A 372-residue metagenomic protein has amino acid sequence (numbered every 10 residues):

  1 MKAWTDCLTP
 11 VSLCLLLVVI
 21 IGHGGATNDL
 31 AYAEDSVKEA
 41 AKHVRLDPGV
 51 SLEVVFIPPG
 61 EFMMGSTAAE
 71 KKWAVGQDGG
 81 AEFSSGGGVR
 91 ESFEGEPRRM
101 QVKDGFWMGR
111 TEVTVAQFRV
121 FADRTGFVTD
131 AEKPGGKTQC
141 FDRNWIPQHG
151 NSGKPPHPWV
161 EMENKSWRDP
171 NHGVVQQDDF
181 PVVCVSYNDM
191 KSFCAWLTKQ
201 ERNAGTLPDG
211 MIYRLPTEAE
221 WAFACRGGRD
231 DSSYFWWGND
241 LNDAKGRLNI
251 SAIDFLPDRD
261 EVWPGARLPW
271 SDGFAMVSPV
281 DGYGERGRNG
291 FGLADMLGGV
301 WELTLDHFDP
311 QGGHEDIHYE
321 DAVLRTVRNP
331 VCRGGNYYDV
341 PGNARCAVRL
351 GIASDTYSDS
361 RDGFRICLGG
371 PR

Functional and structural regions predicted by a protein language model:
K2-S12: Bacterial N-terminal signal peptides that target proteins for export
V11-G22: Bacterial N-terminal signal peptides
G24, A31-A33: Boundary at the C-terminal end of the N-terminal hydrophobic targeting segment
E39-L52, W263-L268: Short aromatic-glycine motifs in intrinsically disordered, low-complexity regions
V50-M63: Mature N-terminal segment immediately following signal peptide/propeptide cleavage in secreted/periplasmic
M63, A68-K72, G76-R90, V128 (+1 more regions): Functional-site microenvironments in short loops/helix caps that host divalent-cation chemistry
T114: Acidic-aromatic/histidine active-site loop/patch
S360-R372: Short, structured beta-strand segments at or near domain termini in extracellular proteins/domains
